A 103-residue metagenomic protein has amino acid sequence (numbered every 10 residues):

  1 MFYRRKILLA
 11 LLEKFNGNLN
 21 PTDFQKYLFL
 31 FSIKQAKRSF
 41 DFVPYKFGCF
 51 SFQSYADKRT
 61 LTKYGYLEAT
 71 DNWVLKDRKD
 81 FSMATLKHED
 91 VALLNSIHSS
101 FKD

Functional and structural regions predicted by a protein language model:
M1-D103: Domain-edge interaction signal
